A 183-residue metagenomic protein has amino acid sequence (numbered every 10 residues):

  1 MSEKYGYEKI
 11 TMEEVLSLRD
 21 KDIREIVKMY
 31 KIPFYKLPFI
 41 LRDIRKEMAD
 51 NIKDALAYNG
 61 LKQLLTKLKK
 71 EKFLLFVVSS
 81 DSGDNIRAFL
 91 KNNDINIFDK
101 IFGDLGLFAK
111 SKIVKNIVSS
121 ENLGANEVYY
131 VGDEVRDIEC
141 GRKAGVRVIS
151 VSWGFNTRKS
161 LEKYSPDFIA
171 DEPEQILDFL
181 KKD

Functional and structural regions predicted by a protein language model:
M1-N59: N-terminal helical cap/lid subdomain that shapes the substrate entry/recognition surface in HAD-like hydrolases
E14-V15, N96-F108: A short, structured active-site edge motif that brings together acidic residues
A49-R87, K91, K112: Short, acidic loop-to-helix structural element flanking the phosphoryl-transfer center in phosphate-processing enzymes
K62-K70, V118, I138-R142: Surface-exposed amphipathic alpha-helices with a cationic face
K70-F73, S120-E127, D183: Glycine-rich phosphate-binding loop signature in dinucleotide/nucleotide-binding domains
F102, F168-E172: Short acidic-hydrophobic, aromatic-tinged amphipathic segments that line or gate anion-handling sites
K112-I138: Conserved Lys-Pro-Asp/Glu-containing loop-to-beta segment of HAD-superfamily phosphomonoesterases, centered on
Y129-I169: Acidic, Mg2+-coordinating phosphoryl-transfer loop and its flanking beta/alpha structural elements, shared across
